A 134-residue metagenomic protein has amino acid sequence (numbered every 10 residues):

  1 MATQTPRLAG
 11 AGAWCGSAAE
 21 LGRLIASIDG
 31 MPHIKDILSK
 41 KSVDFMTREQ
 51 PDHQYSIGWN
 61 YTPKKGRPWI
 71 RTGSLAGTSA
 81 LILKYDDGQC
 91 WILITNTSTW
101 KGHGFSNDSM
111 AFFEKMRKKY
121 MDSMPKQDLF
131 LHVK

Functional and structural regions predicted by a protein language model:
M1-K134: Catalytic loop of the DD-peptidase/beta-lactamase superfamily, centered on the K-T-G motif and neighboring
